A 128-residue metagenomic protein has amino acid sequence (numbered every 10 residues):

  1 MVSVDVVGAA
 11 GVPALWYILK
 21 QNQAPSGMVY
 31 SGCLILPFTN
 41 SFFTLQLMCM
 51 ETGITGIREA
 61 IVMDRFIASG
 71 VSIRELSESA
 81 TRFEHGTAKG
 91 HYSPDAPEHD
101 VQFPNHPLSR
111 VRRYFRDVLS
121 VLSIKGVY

Functional and structural regions predicted by a protein language model:
M1-F43, L47-T55, E59-A60: Signature of long, low-cysteine stretches enriched in small and polar/charged residues
C49-Y128: Surface-exposed amphipathic alpha-helical segments
